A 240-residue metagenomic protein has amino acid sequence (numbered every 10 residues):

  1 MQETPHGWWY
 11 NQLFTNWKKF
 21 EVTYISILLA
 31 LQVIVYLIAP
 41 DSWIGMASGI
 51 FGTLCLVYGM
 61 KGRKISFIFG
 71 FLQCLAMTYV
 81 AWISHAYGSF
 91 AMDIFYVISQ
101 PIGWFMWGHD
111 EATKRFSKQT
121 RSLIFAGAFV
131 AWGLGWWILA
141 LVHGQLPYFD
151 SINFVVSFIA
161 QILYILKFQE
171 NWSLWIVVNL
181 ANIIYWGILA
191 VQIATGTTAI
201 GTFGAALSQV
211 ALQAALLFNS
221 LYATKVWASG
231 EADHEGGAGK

Functional and structural regions predicted by a protein language model:
P5-I25, Q119-L123: N-terminal membrane topogenic signal
K19-Q32, S48, G127-V130: Alpha-helical transmembrane segments
Q32-W43, M60-G62: Short, hydrophobic transmembrane alpha-helix segments
I38-A39, W82-F90, W137-L146, I165-Q169 (+1 more regions): Membrane-interface helix caps and helix-loop-helix hairpins in membrane proteins
P40-S48, K64-F69, G88-M92, L146-S151 (+2 more regions): Short, aromatic-rich membrane-interface segments at the entry and exit of alpha-helical transmembrane domains
G59-M106: Hydrophobic/aromatic-rich structural module bridging two neighboring secondary-structure elements via a short loop
M92-S157: Membrane-proximal helix-loop-helix units in multi-pass membrane proteins
Y164-K240: C-terminal transmembrane-bundle signature of multipass membrane proteins, characterized by strong activation on
